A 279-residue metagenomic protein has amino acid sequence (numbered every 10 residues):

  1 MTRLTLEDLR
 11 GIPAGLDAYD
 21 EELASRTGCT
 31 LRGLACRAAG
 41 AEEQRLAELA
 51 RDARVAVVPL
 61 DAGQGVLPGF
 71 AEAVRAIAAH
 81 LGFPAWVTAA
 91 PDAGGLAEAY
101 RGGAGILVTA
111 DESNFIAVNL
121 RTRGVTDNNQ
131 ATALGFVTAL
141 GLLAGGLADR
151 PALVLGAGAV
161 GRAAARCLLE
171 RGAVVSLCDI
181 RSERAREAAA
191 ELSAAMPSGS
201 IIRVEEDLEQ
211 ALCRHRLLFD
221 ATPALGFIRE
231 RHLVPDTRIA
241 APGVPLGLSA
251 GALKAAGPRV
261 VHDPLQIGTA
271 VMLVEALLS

Functional and structural regions predicted by a protein language model:
M1-A117: N-terminal ligand-binding/catalytic initiation module
D20-G40, R238-S279: Adenosine-phosphate binding glycine-rich loop
R51-A53, D149, C213-R214, P235: A glycine-biased structural micro-motif
A97-E98, R166, E230-R231: Alpha-helical segments flanking ligand/cofactor-binding loops in enzyme cores
S113-N114, A131-A133, I180-S182, G243-G247 (+1 more regions): Short, acidic/turn-prone active-site loops that include or flank metal/cofactor- and phosphate-binding residues
R123-G141: A glycine-rich, Thr/Ser-enriched phosphate-binding loop motif common to dinucleotide/cofactor-binding enzymes
V137-L217: Glycine-rich phosphate/diphosphate-binding loop of Rossmann-like nucleotide-binding domains
P197-G268: Rossmann-like adenosine-cofactor binding region
